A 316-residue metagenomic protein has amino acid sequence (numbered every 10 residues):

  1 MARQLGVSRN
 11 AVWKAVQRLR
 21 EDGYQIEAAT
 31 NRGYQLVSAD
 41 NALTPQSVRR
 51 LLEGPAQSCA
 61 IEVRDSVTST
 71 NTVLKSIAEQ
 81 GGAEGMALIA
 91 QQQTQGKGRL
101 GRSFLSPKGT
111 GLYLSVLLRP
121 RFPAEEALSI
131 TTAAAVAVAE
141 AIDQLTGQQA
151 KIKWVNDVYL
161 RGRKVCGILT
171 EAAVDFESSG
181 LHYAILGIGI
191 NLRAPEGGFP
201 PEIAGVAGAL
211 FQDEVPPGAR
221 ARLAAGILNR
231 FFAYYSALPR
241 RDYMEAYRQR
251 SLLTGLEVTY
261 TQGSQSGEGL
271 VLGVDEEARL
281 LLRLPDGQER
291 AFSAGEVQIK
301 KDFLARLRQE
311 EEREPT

Functional and structural regions predicted by a protein language model:
M1-D143, K164-C166, G218, E311-T316: N-terminal lobe of the biotin/lipoate ligase/transferase fold
A2-V7, Q17, E21-D22, P123-E126 (+2 more regions): Long, positively charged amphipathic alpha-helical accessory segments at protein N-termini or as interdomain linkers
E27, A150-K151: A local structural micro-motif
D65, I152-W154: Short loop/edge segments at beta-strand edges and connector loops that shape dinucleotide/nucleotide cofactor-binding
